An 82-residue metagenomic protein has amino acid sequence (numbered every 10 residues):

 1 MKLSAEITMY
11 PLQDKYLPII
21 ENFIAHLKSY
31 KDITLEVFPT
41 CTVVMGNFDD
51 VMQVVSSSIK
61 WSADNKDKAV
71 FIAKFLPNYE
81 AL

Functional and structural regions predicted by a protein language model:
M1-L82: Charge-rich, low-complexity N-terminal segments
